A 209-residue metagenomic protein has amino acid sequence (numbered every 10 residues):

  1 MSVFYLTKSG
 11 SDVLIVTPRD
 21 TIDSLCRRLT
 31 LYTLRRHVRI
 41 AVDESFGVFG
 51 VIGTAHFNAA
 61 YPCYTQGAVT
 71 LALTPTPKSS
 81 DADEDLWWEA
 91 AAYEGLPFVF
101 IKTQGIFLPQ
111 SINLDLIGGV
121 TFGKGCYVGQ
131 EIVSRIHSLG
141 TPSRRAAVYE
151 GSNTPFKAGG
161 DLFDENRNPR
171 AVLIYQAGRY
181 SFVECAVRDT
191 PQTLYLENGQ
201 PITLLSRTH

Functional and structural regions predicted by a protein language model:
M1-H209: Basic, glycine/lysine-rich polyanion-binding surfaces/domains
